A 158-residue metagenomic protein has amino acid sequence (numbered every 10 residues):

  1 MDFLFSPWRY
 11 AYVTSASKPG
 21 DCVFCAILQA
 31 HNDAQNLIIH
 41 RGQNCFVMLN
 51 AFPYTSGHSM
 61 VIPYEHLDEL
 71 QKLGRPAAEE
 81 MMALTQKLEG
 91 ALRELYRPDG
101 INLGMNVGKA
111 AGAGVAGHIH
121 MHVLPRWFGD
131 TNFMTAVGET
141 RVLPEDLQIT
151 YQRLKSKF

Functional and structural regions predicted by a protein language model:
M1-F158: HIT superfamily nucleotide-processing domains
